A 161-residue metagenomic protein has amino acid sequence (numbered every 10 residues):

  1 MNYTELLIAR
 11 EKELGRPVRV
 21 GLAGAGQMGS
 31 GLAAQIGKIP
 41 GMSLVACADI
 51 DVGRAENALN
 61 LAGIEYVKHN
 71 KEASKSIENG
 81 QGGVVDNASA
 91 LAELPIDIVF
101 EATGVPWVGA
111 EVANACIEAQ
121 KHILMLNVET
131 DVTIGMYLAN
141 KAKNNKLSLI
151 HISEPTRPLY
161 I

Functional and structural regions predicted by a protein language model:
M1-A115: N-terminal glycine-/serine-/threonine-rich beta1-alpha1-beta2 phosphate-ribose binding loop of Rossmann-like
I50-V52, G104, V128-D131, S153: Short, ordered loop/turn segments at secondary-structure junctions
A110, N114-A115, V128-L147: Rossmann-fold NAD(P)-binding glycine/threonine-rich loop
E118: Flexible glycine/serine/alanine-rich "lid" or loop that lines and gates the nucleotide-sugar donor pocket in diverse
H122-L124: A short hydrophobic/small-residue beta-strand
I150-I161: Single conserved hydrophobic/aromatic residue that forms the stacking wall/gate of nucleotide- or nucleobase-binding
